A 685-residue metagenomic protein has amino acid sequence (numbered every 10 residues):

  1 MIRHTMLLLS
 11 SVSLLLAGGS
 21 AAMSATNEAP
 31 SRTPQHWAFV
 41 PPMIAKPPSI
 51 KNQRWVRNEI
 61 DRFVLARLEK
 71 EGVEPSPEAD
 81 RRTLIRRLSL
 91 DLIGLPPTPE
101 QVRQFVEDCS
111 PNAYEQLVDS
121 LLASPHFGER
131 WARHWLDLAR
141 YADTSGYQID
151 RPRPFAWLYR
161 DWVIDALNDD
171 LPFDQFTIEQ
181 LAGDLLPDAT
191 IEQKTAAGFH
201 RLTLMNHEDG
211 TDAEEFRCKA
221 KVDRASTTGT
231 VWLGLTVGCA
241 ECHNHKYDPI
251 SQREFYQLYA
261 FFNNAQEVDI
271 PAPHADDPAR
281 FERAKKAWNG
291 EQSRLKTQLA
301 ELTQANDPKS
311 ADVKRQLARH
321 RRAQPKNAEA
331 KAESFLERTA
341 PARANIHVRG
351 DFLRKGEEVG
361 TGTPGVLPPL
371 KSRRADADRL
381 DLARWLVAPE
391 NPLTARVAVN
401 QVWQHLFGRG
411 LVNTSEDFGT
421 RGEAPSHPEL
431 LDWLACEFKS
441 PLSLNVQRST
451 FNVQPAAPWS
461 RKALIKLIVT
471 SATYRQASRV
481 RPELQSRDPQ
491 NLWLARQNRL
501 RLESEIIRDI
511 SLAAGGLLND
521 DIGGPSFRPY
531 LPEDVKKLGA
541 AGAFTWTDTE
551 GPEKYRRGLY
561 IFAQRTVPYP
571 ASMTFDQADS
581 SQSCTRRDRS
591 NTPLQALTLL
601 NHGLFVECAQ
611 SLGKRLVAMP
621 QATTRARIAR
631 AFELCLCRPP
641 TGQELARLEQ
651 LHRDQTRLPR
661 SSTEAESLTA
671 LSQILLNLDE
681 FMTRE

Functional and structural regions predicted by a protein language model:
M1-H4: Positively charged n-region of N-terminal signal peptides that target proteins for export
M6-A17: Bacterial N-terminal signal peptides
S20-P48, T144, R153, D169 (+5 more regions): Post-cleavage N-terminal segment of exported redox proteins
S49, F216-T228, E301-P308, D312: Electrostatic cytochrome c docking/interface patches
N52-R86, D91, L95-H126, R140-D188 (+7 more regions): Primarily short, surface-exposed interaction patches in extracytoplasmic proteins
L185-G290, P568, S572, C584: Sequence context surrounding c-type heme c attachment/ligation sites in exported
